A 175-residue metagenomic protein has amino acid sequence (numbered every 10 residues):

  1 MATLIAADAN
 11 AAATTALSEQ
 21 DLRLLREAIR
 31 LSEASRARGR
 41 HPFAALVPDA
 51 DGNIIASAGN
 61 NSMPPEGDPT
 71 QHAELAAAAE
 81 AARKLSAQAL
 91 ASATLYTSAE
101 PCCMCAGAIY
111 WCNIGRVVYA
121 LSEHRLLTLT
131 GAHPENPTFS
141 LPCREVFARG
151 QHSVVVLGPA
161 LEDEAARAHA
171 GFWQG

Functional and structural regions predicted by a protein language model:
M1-S35, A108-G175: Zinc-dependent deaminase
S18, N60-P65: A short, polar/acidic, helix/strand-boundary loop motif
A28, S32-S35, A45, A56 (+2 more regions): Small-residue (primarily alanine) positions within well-ordered alpha-helices, especially packing/interaction faces
F43-G52: Short beta-strand scaffold segments in enzyme catalytic cores
I55-S62, S122: Short beta->alpha transition motifs characteristic of CBS
M63-L75, E80: A short, polar/charged loop-to-alpha-helix boundary motif
A87-E100: Immediate flanking context of iron-sulfur cluster ligation sites
A99, C103-A106, W111: Conserved redox-active cysteine motifs that mediate thiol-disulfide chemistry, especially di-cysteine Cys-X(1-2)-Cys
